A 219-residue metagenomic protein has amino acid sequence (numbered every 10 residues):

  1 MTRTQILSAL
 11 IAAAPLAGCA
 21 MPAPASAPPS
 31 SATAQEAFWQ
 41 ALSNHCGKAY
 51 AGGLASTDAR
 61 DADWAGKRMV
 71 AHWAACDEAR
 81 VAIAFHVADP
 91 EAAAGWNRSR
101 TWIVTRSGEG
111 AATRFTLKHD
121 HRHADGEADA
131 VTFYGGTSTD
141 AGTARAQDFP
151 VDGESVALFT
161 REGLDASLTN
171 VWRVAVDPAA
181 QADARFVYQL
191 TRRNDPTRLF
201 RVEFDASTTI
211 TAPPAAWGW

Functional and structural regions predicted by a protein language model:
M1-S8: Bacterial N-terminal signal peptides that target proteins for export
L16-G18: C-terminal motif of bacterial Sec signal peptides marking the signal peptidase cleavage site
A20-P22: Bacterial signal peptide processing site
P29-A62: Tryptophan-anchored aromatic micro-motifs
G66-M69, G95-T101, D129, T169 (+1 more regions): Short, surface-exposed coil-to-beta transition loops
A74-L117: Mid-chain, structured segments of secreted extracytoplasmic proteins
G108-G163: An exposed acidic His-Trp-rich patch
A130-G135, R185-W219: Edge beta-strand at a domain terminus
